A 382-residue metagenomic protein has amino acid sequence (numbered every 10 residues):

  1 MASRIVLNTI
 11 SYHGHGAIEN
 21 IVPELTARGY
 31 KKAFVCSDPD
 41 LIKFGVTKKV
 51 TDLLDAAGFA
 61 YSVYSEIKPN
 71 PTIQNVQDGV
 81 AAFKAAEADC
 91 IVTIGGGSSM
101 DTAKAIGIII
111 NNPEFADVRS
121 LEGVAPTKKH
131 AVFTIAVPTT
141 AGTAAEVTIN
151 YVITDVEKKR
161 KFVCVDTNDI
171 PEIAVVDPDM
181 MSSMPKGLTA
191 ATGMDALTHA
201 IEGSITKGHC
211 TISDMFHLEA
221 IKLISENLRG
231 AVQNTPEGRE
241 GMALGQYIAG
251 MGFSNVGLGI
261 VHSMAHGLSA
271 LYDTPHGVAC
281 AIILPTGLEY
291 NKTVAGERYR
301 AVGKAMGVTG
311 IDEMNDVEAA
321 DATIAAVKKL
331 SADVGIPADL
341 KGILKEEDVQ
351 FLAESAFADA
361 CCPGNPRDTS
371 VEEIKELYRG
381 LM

Functional and structural regions predicted by a protein language model:
M1-Y64: An N-terminal, well-structured beta->alpha segment
I18-I21, K43-V46, I73-V76, S99-A103 (+3 more regions): Short glycine/serine/threonine-rich phosphate/pyrophosphate-binding segments that cradle anionic phosphate groups
I42-F115, R229-R239: N-terminal small/polar loop signature for handling phosphorylated ligands or for N-terminal nucleophile
Q74-D179: Glycine/threonine-rich beta-strand-loop-alpha-helix active-site module that forms ligand/phosphate-binding
N150-V256: Carboxylate- and glycine-rich phosphate/diphosphate-binding segment that chelates Mg2+/Mn2+
V256-A322: C-terminal catalytic subdomain
Y299, T309-M382: C-terminal charged capping/lid subdomain of soluble metabolic enzymes
